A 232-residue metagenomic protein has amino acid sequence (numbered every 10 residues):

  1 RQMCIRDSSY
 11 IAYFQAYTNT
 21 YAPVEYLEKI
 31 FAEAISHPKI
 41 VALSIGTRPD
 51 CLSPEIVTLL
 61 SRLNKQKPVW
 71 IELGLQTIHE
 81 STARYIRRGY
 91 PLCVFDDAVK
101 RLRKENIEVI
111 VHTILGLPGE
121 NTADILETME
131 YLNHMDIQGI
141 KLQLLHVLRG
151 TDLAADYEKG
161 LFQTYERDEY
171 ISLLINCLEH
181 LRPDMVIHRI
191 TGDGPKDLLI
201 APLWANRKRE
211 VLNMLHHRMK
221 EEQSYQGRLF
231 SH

Functional and structural regions predicted by a protein language model:
R1-I5: Short, small-residue-biased leader/transition segments that mark boundaries at the very start of proteins
S9-Y90, D97-A98, K104: Conserved SAM/AdoMet-binding glycine-rich loop
A16-T20, P49-C51, L75-H79, T113-G119 (+2 more regions): Active-site-proximal loop/turn and secondary-structure-junction residues that shape catalytic pockets, frequently
E33, H37, L59-L63, R101 (+5 more regions): Alpha-helical structural signal in soluble globular domains
S61-L63, Y90, T128-E130, E158-G160 (+1 more regions): Short, hinge-like loop/turn segments at secondary-structure boundaries
S81-L92, D156-T164: Glycine-rich tight-turn/loop motif centered on a GG-T
C93-D152, D168-T191: Conserved C-terminal portion of the radical SAM core fold that forms the substrate/S-adenosylmethionine-binding
G139, V147-H232: Auxiliary Fe-S-binding modules of radical SAM enzymes
